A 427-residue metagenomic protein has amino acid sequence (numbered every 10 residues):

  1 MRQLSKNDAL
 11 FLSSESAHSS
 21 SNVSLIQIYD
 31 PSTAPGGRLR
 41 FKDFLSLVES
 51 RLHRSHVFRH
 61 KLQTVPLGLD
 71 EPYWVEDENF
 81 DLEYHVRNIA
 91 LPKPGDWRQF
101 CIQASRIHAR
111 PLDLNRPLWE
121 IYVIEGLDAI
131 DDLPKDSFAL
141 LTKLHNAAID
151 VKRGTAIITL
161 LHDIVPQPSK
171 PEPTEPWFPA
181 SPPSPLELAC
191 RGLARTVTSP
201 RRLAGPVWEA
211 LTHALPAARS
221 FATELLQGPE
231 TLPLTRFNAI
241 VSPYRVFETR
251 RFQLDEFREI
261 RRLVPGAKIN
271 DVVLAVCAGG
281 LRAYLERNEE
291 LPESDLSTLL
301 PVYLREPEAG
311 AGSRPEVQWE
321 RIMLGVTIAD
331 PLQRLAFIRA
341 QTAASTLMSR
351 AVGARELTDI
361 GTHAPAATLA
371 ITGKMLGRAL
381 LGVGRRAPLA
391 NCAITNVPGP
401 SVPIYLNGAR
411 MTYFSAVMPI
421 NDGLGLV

Functional and structural regions predicted by a protein language model:
M1-N22: Generic start-of-chain signal for non-secretory N-termini
M1-N7, I26-L39, L45-L424: Soluble acyl-CoA-dependent acyltransferase catalytic core bearing the H(X)4D motif
V427: Conserved active-site loop/cleft motifs that coordinate metal ions or position small ligands
